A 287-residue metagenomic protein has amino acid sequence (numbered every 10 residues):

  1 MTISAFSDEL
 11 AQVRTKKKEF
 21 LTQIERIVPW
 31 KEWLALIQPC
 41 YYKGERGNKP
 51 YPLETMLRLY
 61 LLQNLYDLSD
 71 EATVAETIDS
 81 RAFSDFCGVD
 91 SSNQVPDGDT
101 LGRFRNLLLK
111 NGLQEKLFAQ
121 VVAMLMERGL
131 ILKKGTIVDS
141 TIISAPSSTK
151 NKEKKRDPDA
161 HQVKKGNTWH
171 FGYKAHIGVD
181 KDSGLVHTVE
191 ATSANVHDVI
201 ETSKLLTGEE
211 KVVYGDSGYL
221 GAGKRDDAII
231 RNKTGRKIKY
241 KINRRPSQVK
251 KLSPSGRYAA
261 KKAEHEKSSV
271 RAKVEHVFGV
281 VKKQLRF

Functional and structural regions predicted by a protein language model:
M1-K31, Q38-P39: Charged, often Cys/His-bearing segments associated with DNA-binding zinc-finger transcription factors
S4-S7, K211-V212, S217-F287: Helix-centered, glycine/charged polyanion-binding patches within enzymatic domains that contact phosphate-containing
P29, N48-E54, N93-P96, E266: Secondary-structure capping and boundary motifs in well-ordered enzyme cores
L34-E54: An N-terminal domain-cap segment
L53, L62, E71, A75-I78 (+4 more regions): Polybasic low-complexity intrinsically disordered regions
L53-N64, G279: Contiguous, well-ordered alpha-helical segments that form the cores/surfaces of helical PPI scaffolds
